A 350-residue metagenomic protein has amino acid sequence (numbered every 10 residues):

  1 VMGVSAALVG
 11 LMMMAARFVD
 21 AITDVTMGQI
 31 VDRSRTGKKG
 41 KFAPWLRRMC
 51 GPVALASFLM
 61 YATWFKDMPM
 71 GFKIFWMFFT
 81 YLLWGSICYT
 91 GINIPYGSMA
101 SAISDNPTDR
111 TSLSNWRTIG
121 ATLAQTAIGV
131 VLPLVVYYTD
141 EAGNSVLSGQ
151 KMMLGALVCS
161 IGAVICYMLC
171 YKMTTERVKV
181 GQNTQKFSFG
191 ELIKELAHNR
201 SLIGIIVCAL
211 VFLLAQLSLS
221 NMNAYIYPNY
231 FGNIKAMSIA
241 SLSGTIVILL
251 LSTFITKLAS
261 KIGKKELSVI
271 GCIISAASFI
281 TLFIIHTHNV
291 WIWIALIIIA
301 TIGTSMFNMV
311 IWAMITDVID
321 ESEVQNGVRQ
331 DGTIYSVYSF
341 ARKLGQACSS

Functional and structural regions predicted by a protein language model:
V1-S350: Membrane-embedded alpha-helical bundles of multi-pass transporters/translocases, especially carrier/permease families
